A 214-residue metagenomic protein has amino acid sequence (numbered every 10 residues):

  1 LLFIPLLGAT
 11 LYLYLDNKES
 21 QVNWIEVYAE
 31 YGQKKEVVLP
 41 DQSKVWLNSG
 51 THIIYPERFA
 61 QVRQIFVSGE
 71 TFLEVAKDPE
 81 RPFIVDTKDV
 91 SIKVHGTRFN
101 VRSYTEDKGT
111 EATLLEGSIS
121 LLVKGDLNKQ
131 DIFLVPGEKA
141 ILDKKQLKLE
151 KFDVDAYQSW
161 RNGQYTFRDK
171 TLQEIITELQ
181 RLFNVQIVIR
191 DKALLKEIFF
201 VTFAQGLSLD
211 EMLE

Functional and structural regions predicted by a protein language model:
L2-E214: A residue-level detector for the "anchor" residue at the start of short, highly conserved motifs
